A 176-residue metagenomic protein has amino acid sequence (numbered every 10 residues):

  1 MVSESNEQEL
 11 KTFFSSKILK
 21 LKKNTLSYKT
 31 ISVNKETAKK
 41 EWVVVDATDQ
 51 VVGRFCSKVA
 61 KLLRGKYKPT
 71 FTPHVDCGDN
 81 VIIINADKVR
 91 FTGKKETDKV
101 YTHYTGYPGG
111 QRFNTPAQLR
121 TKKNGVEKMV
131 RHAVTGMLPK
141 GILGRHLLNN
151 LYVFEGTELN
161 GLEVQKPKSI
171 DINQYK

Functional and structural regions predicted by a protein language model:
M1-E4: N-terminal targeting leader peptides, primarily classical Sec-type signal peptides for secretion
E7-H132, I142, Q165-K176: Ribosome large-subunit tunnel/peptidyl-transferase-proximal elements
D87-V89, G156-N160: Short, internal active-site loops enriched in acidic
V130-R131, T135, L148: Hydrophobic, well-ordered secondary-structure segments
G144-V153: C-terminal structural segments of small proteins and small subunits
